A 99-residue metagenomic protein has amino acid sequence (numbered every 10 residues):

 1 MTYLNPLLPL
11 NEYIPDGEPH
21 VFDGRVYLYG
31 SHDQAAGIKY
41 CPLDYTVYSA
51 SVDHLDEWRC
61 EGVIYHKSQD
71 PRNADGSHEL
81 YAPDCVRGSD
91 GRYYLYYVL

Functional and structural regions predicted by a protein language model:
M1-L99: Carbohydrate-active catalytic/glycan-binding domains of CAZyme proteins, especially the secreted or lumenal ectodomains
